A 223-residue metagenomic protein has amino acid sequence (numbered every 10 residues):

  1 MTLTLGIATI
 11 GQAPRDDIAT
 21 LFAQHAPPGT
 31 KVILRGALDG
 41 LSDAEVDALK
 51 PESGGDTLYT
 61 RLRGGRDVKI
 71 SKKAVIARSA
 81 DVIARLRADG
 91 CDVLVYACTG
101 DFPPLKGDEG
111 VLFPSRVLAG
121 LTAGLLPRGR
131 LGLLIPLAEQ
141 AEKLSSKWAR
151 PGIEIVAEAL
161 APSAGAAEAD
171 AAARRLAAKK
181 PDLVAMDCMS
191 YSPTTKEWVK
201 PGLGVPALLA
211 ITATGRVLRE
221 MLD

Functional and structural regions predicted by a protein language model:
T2-I70, L134-G165: N-terminal glycine-rich anion-binding loop in soluble enzyme alpha/beta folds
A8-R15, V95-P103, I135-A141, C188-T194: Gly/Ser/Thr-rich loops at beta-strand to alpha-helix junctions that form or flank small-molecule/cofactor-binding
G40, P127-R128, A164-G165, A207-D223: Short, flexible loop segments at boundaries between secondary-structure elements
K69-S115, A185-S192: N-terminal glycine-rich phosphate/adenylate-binding segment common to multiple enzyme folds
S79-V82, G165-K180: A short, acidic, amphipathic alpha-helical segment used as a generic capping/interface helix at domain edges
V93, E168-D170, K179-L203, A210 (+1 more regions): Hydrophobic alpha-helical
Y96-G100, K106-A141, S146-R150, E154-A166 (+1 more regions): Conserved mixed alpha/beta catalytic, RNA-binding, or beta-rich assembly cores of soluble enzyme, regulatory
